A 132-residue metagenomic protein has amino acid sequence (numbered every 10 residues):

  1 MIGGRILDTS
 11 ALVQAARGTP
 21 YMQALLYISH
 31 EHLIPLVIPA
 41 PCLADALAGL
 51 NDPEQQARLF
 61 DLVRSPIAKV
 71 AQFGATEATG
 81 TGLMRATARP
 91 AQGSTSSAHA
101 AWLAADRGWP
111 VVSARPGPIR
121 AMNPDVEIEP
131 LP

Functional and structural regions predicted by a protein language model:
M1-I38, A48-D61: Short, well-structured N-terminal submotif of metal-dependent ribonuclease cores
S10-A11, P41, T76, G117: Alpha-helix/helix-capping structural signal
V13, A44, R120: Nucleotide phosphate-binding site architecture
M22, L43, Q56, A78-T81 (+1 more regions): A general structural signal for well-ordered alpha-helical segments in protein cores
A68-P116: Active-site neighborhoods of divalent-metal-dependent phosphate/nucleic-acid chemistry enzymes
G117-D125: Short loop/helix-cap segments at secondary-structure boundaries that form the rim of catalytic
P124-P132: Active-site regions of enzymes building and remodeling cell-envelope glycoconjugates
